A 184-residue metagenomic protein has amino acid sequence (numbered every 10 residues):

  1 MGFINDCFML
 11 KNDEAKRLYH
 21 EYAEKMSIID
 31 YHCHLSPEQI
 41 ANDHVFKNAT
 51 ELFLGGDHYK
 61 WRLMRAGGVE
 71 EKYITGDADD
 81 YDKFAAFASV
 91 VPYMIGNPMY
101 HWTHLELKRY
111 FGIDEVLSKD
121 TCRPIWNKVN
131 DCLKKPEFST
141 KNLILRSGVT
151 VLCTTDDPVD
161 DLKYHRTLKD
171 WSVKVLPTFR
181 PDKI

Functional and structural regions predicted by a protein language model:
G2-I184: Metal-cofactor-binding active-site regions of metalloenzymes
